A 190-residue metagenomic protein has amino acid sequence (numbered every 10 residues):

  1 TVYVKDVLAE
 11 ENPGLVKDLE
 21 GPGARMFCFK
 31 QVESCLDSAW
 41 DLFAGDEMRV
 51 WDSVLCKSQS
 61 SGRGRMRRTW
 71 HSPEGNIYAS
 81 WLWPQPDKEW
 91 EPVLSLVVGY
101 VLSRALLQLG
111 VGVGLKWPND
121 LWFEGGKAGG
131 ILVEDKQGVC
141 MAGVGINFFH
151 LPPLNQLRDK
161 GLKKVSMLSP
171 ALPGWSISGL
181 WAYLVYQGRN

Functional and structural regions predicted by a protein language model:
T1-G99: N-terminal lobe of the biotin/lipoate ligase/transferase fold
T1-V4, P86-V113, F123-N190: Long, positively charged amphipathic alpha-helical accessory segments at protein N-termini or as interdomain linkers
K30, L115-W117: Short loop/edge segments at beta-strand edges and connector loops that shape dinucleotide/nucleotide cofactor-binding
M48-V50, W117, G126: Short, basic and Ser/Thr-rich N-terminal targeting/leader segments
